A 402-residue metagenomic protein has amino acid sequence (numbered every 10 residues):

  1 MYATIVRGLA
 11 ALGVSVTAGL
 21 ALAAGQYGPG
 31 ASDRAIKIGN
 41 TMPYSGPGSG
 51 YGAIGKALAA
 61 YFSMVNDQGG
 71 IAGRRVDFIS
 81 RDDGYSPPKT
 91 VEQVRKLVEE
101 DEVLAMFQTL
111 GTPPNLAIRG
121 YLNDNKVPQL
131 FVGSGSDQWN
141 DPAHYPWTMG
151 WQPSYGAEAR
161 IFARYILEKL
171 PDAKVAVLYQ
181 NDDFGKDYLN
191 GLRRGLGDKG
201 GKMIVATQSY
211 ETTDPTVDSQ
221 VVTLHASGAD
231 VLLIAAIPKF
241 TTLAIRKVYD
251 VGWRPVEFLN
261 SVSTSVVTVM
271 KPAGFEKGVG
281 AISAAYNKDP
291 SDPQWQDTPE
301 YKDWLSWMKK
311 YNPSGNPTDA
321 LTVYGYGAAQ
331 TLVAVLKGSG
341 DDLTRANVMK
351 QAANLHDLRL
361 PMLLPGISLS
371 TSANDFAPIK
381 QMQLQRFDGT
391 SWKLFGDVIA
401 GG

Functional and structural regions predicted by a protein language model:
M1-K37, I399-G402: Short, low-complexity disordered leader/linker segments with a strong preference for bacterial N-terminal type II
I5, A24-Y27, A35, G50-K56 (+4 more regions): Beta-alpha junction/loop-to-helix N-cap segments that form part of ligand/metal-binding clefts
Q26-A59, R81-P88, L110-G111, L178-K186 (+2 more regions): Extracytoplasmic "Venus flytrap"
D83, L130-F131, S136-N140, T212-T213 (+3 more regions): Venus flytrap/periplasmic-binding-protein-like
K89-E92, D137-N140, Y145-V251, Q294-P299: Extracellular/periplasmic Venus flytrap/periplasmic-binding protein
L97-L110, L130-V132, V175-Y179, G228-P238 (+3 more regions): Periplasmic-binding protein-like
V248-Y324, V398-A400: Extracellular/periplasmic periplasmic-binding protein-like sensory domains
K310, G315-T322, V333-S391: Segments of small-molecule ligand-sensing domains
